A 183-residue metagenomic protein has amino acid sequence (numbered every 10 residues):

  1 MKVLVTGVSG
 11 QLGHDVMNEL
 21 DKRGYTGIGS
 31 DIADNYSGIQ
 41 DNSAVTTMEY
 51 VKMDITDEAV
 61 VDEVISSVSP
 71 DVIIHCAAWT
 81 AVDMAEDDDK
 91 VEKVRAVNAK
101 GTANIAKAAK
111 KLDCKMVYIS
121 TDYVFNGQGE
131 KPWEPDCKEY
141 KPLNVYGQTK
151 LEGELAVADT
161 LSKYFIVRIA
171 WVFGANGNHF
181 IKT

Functional and structural regions predicted by a protein language model:
M1-R23: N-terminal Rossmann NAD(P)H-binding glycine-rich loop of SDR-like oxidoreductase domains
D21-S37: Conserved glycine-rich Rossmann-like NAD(P)H-binding loop of the short-chain dehydrogenase/reductase
S43-D57: Rossmann-fold cofactor-recognition segment
I55-V97: NAD(P)H-binding glycine-rich loop region in Rossmannoid oxidoreductase-like domains and their noncatalytic homologs
T56, K93-N104, Y140, Q148-T149: Glycine-rich NAD(P)-binding loop of the Rossmann-fold in SDR/ketoreductase-type enzymes
V82, Y118-P132, V145-Q148, V172-G177: Conserved catalytic-site region of short-chain dehydrogenase/reductase
A103-Y140: Conserved Rossmann-fold NAD(P)-dependent oxidoreductase catalytic core, especially the SDR/UDP-sugar
L155-T183: NAD(P)-dependent short-chain dehydrogenase/reductase
